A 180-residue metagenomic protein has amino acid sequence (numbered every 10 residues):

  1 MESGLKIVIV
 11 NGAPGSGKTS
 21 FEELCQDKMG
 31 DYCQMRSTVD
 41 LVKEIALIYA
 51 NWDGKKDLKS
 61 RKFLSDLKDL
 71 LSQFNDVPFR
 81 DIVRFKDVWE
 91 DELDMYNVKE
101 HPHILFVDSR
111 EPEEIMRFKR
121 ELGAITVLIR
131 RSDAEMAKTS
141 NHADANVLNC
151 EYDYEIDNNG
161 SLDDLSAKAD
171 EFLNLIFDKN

Functional and structural regions predicted by a protein language model:
M1-I7: Extreme N-terminal, non-catalytic leader segments that precede Walker-type/kinase nucleotide-binding cores
V10, F106: Hydrophobic anchor at the beta1->P-loop junction of P-loop NTPases
A13: P-loop (Walker A) phosphate-binding loop of NTP-binding proteins
K18: Conserved lysine of the Walker
F21: Hydrophobic positions on the alpha1 helix immediately C-terminal to the Walker A/P-loop
D27-M35: Post-Walker A helix-loop "phosphate-sensing" segment adjacent to the P-loop in P-loop NTPases
S37-H103: ATP-dependent small-molecule kinase phosphotransfer cores that center on conserved nucleotide phosphate-binding segments
M116, R120-E121, I125-N180: Small-molecule kinase domains that catalyze NTP-dependent phosphoryl transfer to phosphate-bearing small molecules
